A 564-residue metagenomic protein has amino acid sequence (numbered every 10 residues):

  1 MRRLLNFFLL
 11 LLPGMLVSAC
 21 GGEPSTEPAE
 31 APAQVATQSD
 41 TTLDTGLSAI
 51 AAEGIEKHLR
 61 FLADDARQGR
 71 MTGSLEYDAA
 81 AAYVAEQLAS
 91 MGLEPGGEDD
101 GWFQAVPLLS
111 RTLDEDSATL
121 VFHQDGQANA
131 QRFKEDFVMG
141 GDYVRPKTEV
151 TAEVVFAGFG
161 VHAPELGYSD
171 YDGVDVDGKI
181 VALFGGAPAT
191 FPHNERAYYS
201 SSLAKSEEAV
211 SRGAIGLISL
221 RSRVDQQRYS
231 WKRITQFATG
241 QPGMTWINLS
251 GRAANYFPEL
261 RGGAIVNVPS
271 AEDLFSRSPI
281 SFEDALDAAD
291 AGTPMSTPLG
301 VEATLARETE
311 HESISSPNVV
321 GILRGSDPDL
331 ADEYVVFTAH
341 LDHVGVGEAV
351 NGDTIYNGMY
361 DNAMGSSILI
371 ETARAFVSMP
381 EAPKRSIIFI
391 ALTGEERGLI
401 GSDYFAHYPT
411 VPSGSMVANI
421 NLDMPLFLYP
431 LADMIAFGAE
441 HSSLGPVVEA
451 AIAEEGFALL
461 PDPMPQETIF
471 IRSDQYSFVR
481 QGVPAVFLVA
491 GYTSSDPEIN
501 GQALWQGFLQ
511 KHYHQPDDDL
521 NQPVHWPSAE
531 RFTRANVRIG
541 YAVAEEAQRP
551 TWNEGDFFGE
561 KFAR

Functional and structural regions predicted by a protein language model:
L16-A19: C-terminal motif of bacterial Sec signal peptides marking the signal peptidase cleavage site
P24-G97, S270, D332, N553: N-terminal hydrophobic or amphipathic helices/low-complexity stretches enriched in small/hydrophobic/Pro/Gly
Q68-P188, H311, S315-S316: Noncatalytic luminal/extracellular "stalk/propeptide" segments of secretory-pathway proteins
D125, E135-G173, R252-G358, E371-S378: Soluble metallo-hydrolase cores and metallopeptidase-like ectodomains found primarily in the secretory/periplasmic
R132-A254, R324, T354-N357, D361 (+1 more regions): Extracellular/luminal Protease-associated
D172, T245-F282, L392-E498, A503-L504 (+1 more regions): Metal-dependent peptidase/peptidase-like ectodomains
Y198-A204, E208, D225, G345 (+1 more regions): Acidic/histidine-rich catalytic neighborhood of metal-dependent amide-processing enzymes
R374, S378, S495-A563: His/Asp/Glu-rich mid-to-C-terminal helical/loop segments that flank catalytic regions of hydrolases
